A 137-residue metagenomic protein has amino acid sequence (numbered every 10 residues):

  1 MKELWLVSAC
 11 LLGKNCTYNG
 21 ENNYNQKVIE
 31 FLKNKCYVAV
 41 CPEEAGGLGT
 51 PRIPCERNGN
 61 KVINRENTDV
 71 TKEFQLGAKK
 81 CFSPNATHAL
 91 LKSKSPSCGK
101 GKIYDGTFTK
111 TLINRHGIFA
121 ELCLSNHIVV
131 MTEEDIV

Functional and structural regions predicted by a protein language model:
M1-L6: Extreme N-terminal starter segment of soluble prokaryotic enzymes
C10, K92-S95, D135: Short, well-ordered beta-to-alpha junction loops that form the rim of enzyme active sites and present histidine/acidic
L12, A45, P96-S97: Short, solvent-exposed loop/turn segments at secondary-structure junctions
G13-G20: Short N-terminal binding/cap micro-motifs at the start of the first secondary-structure element
N22-N64: Short, surface-exposed acidic-centric catalytic microdomains
V38-V40, L90, M131: Hydrophobic/aromatic beta-strand patches that form the interior of the parallel beta-sheet core in alpha/beta enzyme
A45, P54-R57, I63-K80, T111-V137: Divalent-metal-activated hydrolytic enzyme cores
K80-T109: N-terminal glycine-rich phosphate/adenylate-binding segment common to multiple enzyme folds
